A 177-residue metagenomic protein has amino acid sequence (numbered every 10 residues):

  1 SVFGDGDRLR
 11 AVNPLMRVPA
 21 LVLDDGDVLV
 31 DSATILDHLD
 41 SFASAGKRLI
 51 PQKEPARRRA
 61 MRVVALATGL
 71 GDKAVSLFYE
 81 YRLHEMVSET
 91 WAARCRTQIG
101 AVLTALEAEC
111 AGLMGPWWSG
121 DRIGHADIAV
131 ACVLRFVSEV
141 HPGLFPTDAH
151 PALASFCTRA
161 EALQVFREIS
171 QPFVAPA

Functional and structural regions predicted by a protein language model:
S1-T90: GST-like domain detector, emphasizing the conserved glutathione-binding G-site in the N-terminal thioredoxin-like
L21, A33, Q98-E107, V165: Aromatic-glycine hotspot motif
L36, D40, M61-V64, L103 (+2 more regions): Non-transmembrane alpha-helical segments in soluble domains of secreted/periplasmic/extracellular proteins
D40, V133-L134, S170: Active-site-flanking alpha-helical
A67-S155: GST-like fold's C-terminal all-alpha helical module
D148-I169: C-terminal end-helix/capping segment
V174-A177: Carbohydrate-binding/catalytic loop surfaces
